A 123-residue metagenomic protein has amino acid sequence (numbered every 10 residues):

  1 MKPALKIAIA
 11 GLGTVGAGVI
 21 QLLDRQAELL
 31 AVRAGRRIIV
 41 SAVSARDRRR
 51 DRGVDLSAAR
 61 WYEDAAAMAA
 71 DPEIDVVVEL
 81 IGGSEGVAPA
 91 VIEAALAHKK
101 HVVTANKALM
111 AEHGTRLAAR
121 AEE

Functional and structural regions predicted by a protein language model:
M1-A97: N-terminal glycine-/serine-/threonine-rich beta1-alpha1-beta2 phosphate-ribose binding loop of Rossmann-like
V77, V102-V103: Hydrophobic residues within beta-strands of alpha/beta enzymes
G83-H98, A105-E123: Rossmann-fold NAD(P)-binding glycine/threonine-rich loop
